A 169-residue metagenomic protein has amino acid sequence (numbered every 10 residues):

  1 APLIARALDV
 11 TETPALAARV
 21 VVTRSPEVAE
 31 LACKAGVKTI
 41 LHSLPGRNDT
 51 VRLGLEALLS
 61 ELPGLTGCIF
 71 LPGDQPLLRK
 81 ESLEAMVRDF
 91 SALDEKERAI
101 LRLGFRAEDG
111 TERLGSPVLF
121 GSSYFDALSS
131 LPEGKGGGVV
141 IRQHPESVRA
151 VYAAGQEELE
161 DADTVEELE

Functional and structural regions predicted by a protein language model:
A1-P26: N-terminal glycine-rich phosphate-binding loop and ensuing alpha1 helix
A15, C33-G36, F120, H144: Short, structured coil segments at secondary-structure junctions
A17-R19, G67, S147: Residues at the starts of beta-strands that form the adenosine-phosphate
V21, T39-I40, F70: Conserved SAM-binding loop
E30-C33, S82, A92, V165-E169: SAM-dependent methyltransferases
K38-P45, V151-Y152: Short beta->alpha connector loops at strand-helix junctions that form conserved, small/polar/Pro-enriched
L44-S129: Conserved beta-loop-beta/alpha segment of the NTase-like Rossmann-fold superfamily that binds/positions NTPs
D126, S130-E169: Conserved alpha/beta core of the MobA/IspD/sugar-nucleotide pyrophosphorylase nucleotidyltransferase superfamily
